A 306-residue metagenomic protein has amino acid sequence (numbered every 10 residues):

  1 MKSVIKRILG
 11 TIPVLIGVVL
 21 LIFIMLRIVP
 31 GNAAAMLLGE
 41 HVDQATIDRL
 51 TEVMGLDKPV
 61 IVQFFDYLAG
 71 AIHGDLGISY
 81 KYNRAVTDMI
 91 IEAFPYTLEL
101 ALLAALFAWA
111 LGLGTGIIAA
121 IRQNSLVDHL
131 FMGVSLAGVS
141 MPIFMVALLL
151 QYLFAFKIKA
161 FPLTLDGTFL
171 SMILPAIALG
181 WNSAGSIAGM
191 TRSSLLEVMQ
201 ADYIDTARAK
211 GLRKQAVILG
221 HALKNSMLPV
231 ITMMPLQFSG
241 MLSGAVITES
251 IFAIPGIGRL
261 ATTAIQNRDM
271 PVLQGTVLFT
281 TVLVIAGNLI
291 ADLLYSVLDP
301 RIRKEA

Functional and structural regions predicted by a protein language model:
K2, D88-V127, I143, D166-A306: Alpha-helical transmembrane segments of integral membrane proteins, especially multi-pass inner/plasma-membrane
I5-L15: N-terminal signal-anchor/signal peptide hydrophobic helix marking the start of the first transmembrane segment
V14-F65, F154-L174: Hydrophobic alpha-helical transmembrane segments of membrane transport/permease proteins and related membrane-embedded
I16-L20, L102-L106, M145, L149-L150: Hydrophobic alpha-helical transmembrane segments of multi-pass integral membrane proteins
I22-I28, K58, A69, G133-P162 (+1 more regions): Membrane-water interface segments at the C-terminal ends of transmembrane alpha-helices in multi-pass inner-membrane
M25-V29, L37, H41, I72 (+9 more regions): Hydrophobic aliphatic residues
E52-I61, D75-V86, T164-L165, I187 (+1 more regions): Membrane-interfacial helix-loop-helix junctions in multi-pass membrane proteins
D57-L113: An internal, D/E-rich "acidic patch" concept
